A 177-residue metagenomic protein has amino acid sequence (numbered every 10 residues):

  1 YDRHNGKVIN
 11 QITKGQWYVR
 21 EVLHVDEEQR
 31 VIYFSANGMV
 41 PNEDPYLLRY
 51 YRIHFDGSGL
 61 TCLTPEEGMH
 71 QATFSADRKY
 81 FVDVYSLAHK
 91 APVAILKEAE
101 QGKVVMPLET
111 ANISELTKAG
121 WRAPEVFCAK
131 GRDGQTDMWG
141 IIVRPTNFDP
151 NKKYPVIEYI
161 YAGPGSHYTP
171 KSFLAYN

Functional and structural regions predicted by a protein language model:
Y1, T13-R20, A36-R49, P65-E67 (+2 more regions): A flexible loop/linker signature enriched in serine peptidases of the S9 family
R3-G6, H54-S58, A99-Q101: Short loop/turn segments that connect beta-strands within beta-propeller blades
G6-I9, V22-H24: Long, ordered, helix-rich scaffold segments
V8-T13, G59-T64: A short beta-strand motif characteristic of beta-propeller blades
V19-H24, M69-T73: Repeated scaffold domains used in trafficking and secretory/extracellular systems, primarily beta-propellers
D26-S35: Repeat-blade elements of multi-bladed beta-propeller folds
Q29, C62-T64, M69-N177: Serine-hydrolase catalytic core recognition
